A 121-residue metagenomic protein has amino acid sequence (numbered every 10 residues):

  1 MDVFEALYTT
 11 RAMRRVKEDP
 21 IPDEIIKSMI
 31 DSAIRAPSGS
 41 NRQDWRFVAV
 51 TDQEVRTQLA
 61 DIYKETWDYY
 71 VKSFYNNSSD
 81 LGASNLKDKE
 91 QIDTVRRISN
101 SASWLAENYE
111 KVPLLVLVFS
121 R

Functional and structural regions predicted by a protein language model:
M1-S28, R42-Q43: Specificity-determining recognition surfaces
D2-F4, R35, W104-L105: Short beta-strand/turn micro-motifs at beta-sheet edges
E5, D31, A60-D61: Generic alpha-helical structural context detector
T10, S28-I34, L114-R121: Small-aliphatic-rich amphipathic alpha-helix that forms the alpha element of a beta-alpha
R35-N41: Glycine-rich phosphate/pyrophosphate-binding beta-alpha loops
A49-R121: Glycine/small-residue-rich phosphate/adenosyl-binding loop
